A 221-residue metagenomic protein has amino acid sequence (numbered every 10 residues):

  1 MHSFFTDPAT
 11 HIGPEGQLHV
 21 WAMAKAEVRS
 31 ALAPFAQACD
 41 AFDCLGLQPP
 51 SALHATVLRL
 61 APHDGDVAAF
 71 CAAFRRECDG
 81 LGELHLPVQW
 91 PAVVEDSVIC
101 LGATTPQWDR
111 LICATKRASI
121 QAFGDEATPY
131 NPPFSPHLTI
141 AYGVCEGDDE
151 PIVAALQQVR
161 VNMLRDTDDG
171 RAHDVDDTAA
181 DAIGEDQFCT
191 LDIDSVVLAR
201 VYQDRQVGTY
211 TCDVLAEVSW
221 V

Functional and structural regions predicted by a protein language model:
M1-A26, A68-D96, Q121, E126-V221: Flexible phosphate-binding patches that engage nucleotides and nucleic acids
A9-C44, P50, V57: The feature marks the first
A31-L32, F70, L111, I152: Hydrophobic side chains in well-ordered alpha-helices
L47-A52, D66, E150-P151: Extended intrinsically disordered, low-complexity coil regions enriched in Ser, Thr, Gly, Ala and often Pro
P49-A61, P133-G143: Extracellular/lumenal glycan-associated surfaces
A61-D64, T105-W108, V144-G147: Helix N-cap motif at beta-to-alpha junctions
L111-S119, V196: Small-residue-enriched alpha-helical segments and adjacent helix-cap loops that form tight helix-helix packing
